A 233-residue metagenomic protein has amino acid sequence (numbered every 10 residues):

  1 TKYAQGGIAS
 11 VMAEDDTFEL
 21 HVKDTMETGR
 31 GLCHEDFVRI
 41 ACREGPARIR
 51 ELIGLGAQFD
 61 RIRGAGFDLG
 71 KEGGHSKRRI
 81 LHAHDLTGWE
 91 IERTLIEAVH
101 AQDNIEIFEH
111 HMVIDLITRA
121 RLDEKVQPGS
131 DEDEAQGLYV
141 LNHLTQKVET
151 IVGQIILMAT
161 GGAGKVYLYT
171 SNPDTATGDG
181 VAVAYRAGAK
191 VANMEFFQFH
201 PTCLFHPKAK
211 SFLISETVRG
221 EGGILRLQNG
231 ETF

Functional and structural regions predicted by a protein language model:
T1-A57: Redox-cofactor-proximal catalytic regions of oxidoreductases
T1-T25, R63, H84-F233: Residues forming the flavin
A4-G6, L32, G70-R79, T160-G164: Gly-rich Lys/Arg/Thr-decorated short loops/hinges at beta-loop-alpha junctions or inter-strand turns that position
G31, G73-G74, A101, E132: Short flexible coil/turn linkers enriched for glycine and charged/polar residues that connect secondary-structure
L32-E35, R39, H82-L86, S171: Charge-dense, low-complexity intrinsically disordered segments
R39-K77, G223-I224: A conserved beta-strand/loop capping segment in the N-terminal third of enzymes that catalyze redox or closely related
